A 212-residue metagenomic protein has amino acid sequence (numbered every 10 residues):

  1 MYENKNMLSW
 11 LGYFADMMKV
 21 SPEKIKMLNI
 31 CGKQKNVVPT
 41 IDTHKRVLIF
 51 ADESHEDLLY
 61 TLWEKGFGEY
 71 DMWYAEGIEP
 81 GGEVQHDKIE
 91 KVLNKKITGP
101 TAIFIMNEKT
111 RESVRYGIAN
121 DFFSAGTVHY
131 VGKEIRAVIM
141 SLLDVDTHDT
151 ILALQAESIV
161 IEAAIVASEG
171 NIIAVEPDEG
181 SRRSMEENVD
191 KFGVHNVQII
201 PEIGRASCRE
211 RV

Functional and structural regions predicted by a protein language model:
M1-T43: Class I SAM-dependent methyltransferase SAM-binding "motif I" and its flanking Rossmann-like core
D42-T127: A contiguous loop/helix-start segment that scaffolds small-molecule binding in enzyme catalytic cores
H148-E157: Conserved class I S-adenosyl-L-methionine
E157-E169: Conserved SAM-binding loop of SAM-dependent methyltransferases across substrates and taxa, primarily the Class I
N171-P177: Conserved SAM-binding motif I beta-strand of class I
R182-N188: Conserved SAM-binding loop
G193-E202: Conserved SAM-binding strand-loop segment of SAM-dependent methyltransferases
I203-V212: Residue-level detector of conserved catalytic or cofactor/ligand-binding positions in enzyme active sites
